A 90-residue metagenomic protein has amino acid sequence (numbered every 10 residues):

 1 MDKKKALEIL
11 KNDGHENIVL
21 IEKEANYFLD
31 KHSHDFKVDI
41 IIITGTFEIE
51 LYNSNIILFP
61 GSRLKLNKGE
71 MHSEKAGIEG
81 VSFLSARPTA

Functional and structural regions predicted by a protein language model:
E8-H15, V19: N-terminal acidic leader/helix
N17-H34, N67-G69: Conserved short histidine dyad/triad with adjacent acidic residue
A25, D35, S54, E70-M71 (+1 more regions): A generic "binding-loop/recognition-motif" signal
F28-L29, G45-E50: Short beta-strand segments in beta-sandwich/barrel cores
D35-F47: Glycine- and acidic-residue-biased ligand/ion/polar-headgroup-sensing regions
Y52-G69: Short acidic-glycine-tyrosine-enriched beta hairpin
K68-A90: Ligand-binding loop in jelly-roll beta-barrel domains
